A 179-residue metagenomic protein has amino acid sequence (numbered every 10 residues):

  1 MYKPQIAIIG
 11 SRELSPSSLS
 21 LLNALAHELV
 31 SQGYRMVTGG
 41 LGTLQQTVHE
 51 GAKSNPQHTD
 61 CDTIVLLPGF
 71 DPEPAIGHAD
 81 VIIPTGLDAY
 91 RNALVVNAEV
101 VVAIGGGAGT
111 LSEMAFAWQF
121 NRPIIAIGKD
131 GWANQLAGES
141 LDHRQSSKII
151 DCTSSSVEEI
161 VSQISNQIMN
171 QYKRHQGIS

Functional and structural regions predicted by a protein language model:
M1-P16, L25-H27, S31-Q32: Generic N-terminal amphipathic, Lys/Arg-enriched alpha-helix
A7-I8, T38, V65, A126: Structural beta-sheet core signal
N23-V30, G42-F120, G128-N134: Acidic/glycine-enriched connector segments
R35-T43: A short beta-strand-loop structural module common to alpha/beta enzyme folds
I82-G86, Q145-Q163: Short acidic-hydrophobic, aromatic-tinged amphipathic segments that line or gate anion-handling sites
I124-T153: Nucleotide-sugar donor-binding patch of glycosyltransferase catalytic domains
I168-S179: C-terminal amphipathic helix plus adjacent low-complexity, charged tail appended to glycosyltransferase catalytic
